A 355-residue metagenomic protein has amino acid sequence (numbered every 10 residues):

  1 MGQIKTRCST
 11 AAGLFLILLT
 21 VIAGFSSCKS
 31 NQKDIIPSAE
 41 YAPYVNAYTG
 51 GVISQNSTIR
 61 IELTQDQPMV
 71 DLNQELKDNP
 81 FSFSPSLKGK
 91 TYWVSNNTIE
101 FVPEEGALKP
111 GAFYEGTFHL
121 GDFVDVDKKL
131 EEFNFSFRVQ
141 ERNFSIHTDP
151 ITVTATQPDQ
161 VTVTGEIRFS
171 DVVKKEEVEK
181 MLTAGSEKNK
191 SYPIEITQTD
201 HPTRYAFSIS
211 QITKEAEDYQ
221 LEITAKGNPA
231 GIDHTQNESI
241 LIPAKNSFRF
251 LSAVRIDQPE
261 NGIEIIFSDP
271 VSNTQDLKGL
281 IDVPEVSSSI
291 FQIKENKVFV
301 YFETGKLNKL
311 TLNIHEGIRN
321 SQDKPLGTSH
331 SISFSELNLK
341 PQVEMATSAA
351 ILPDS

Functional and structural regions predicted by a protein language model:
G2-F15: Bacterial N-terminal signal peptides that target proteins for export
R7, A23, Q32-K33: N-terminal type II signal-anchor transmembrane helix that functions as the membrane-insertion/stop-transfer segment
S9, T20, N46-A47: Compositionally biased, low-complexity repeat tracts
G13-G24: Bacterial N-terminal signal peptides
C28-S355: Acidic, low-complexity Ser/Thr/Gly/Pro-rich repeat segments typical of extracellular/periplasmic and surface-exposed
